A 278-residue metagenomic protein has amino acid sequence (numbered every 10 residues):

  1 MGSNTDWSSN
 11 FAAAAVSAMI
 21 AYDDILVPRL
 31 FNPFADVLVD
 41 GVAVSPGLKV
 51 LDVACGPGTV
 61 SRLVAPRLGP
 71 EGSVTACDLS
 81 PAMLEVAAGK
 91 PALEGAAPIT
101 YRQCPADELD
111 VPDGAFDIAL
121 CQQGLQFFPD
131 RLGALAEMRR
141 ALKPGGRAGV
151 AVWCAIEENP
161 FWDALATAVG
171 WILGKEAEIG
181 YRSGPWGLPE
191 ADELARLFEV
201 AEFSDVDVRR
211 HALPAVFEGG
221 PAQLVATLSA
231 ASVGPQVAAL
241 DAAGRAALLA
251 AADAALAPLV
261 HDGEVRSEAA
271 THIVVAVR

Functional and structural regions predicted by a protein language model:
G2-F11, M19, F31, P57-T59 (+1 more regions): Conserved Class I S-adenosyl-L-methionine
G2-L48, T59-L63, M83-V86, K90-L93 (+1 more regions): Conserved class I S-adenosyl-L-methionine
K49-L109, G133: Class I SAM-dependent methyltransferase SAM/SAH-binding core
L68, P91, V169, F198 (+2 more regions): Conserved hydrophobic residues forming the short capping helix/wall of the S-adenosyl-L-methionine
D107-I118: A short acidic, Gly/Pro-enriched loop at the edge of an enzyme's catalytic core that lines a small-molecule cofactor
D117-R131, C154: A short SAM/SAH-binding and catalytic strip from SAM-dependent methyltransferases
L132-G133, R139-E218: Conserved catalytic/acceptor-binding region of the Class I
